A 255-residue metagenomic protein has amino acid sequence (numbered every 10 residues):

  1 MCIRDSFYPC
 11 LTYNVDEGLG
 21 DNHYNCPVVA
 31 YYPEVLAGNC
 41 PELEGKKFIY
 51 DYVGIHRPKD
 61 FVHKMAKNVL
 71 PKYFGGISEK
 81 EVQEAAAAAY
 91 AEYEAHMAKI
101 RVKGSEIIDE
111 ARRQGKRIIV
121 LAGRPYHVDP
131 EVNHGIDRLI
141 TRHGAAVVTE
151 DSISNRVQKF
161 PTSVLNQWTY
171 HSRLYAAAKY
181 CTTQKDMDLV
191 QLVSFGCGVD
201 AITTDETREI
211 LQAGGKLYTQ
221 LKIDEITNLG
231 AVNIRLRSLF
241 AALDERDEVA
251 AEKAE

Functional and structural regions predicted by a protein language model:
M1: Active-site and NAD+-binding cores of ADP-ribose-processing enzymes
R4-E255: An N-terminal assembly and electron-transfer interface module characteristic of large anaerobic redox and radical
